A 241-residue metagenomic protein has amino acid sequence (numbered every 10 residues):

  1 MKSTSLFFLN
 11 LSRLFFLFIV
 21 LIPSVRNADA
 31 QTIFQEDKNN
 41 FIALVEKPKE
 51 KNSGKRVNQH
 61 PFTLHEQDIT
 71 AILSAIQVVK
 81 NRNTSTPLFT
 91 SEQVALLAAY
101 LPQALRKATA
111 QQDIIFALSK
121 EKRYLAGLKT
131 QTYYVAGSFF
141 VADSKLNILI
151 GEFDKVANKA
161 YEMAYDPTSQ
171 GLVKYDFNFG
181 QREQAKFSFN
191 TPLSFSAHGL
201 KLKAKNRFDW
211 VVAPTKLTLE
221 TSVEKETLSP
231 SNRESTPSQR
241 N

Functional and structural regions predicted by a protein language model:
M1-L9: N-terminal secretory signal peptides that target proteins for export/translocation
K2-S3, L14, R240-N241: Compact recognition or signaling/catalytic modules
S12-P23: Bacterial N-terminal signal peptides
D29-I114, N241: N-terminal Sec/ER secretory leader and immediately downstream segment of secreted/extracellular precursors
N40, K47-N52, K155-R240: Polybasic, proline/glycine-rich intrinsically disordered low-complexity segments
A98-L101, L118-A136: N-terminal post-signal-peptidase region of extra-cytosolic proteins
Q112, Y133-G137, A142-L146: Envelope-exposed proteins and targeting segments
L118-K122, K145, I150-D154, M163-Y165 (+1 more regions): A mature extracytoplasmic/lumenal domain signature
